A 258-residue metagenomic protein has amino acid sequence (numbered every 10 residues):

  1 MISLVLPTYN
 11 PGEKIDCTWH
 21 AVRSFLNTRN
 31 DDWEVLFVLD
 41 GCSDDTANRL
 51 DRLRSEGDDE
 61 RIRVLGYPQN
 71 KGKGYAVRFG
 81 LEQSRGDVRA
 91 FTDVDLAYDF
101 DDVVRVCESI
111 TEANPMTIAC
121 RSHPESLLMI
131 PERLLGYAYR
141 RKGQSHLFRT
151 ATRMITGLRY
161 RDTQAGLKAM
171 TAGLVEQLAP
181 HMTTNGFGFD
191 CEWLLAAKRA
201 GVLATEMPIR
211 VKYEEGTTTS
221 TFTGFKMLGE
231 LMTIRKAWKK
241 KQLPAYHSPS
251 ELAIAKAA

Functional and structural regions predicted by a protein language model:
M1, M129, I155-G157, H181-A258: Hydrophobic helical membrane-anchoring modules
P11-K14, C42, K73, D99: Donor nucleotide-sugar binding loop of glycosyltransferases
P11-L26: Short, well-formed alpha-helical segments that are part of the catalytic scaffolds of diverse glycosyltransferases
K14-D16, D44-L53: Acidic helix N-cap motif at the loop->helix transition within catalytic regions of sugar-transfer enzymes
D31-C42, R63-Y67: Short beta-strand/loop segment that forms part of the nucleotide-sugar
L39-N48, L96: A conserved acidic beta->alpha catalytic loop
R61, Y67-Q83, V88, F100-N185 (+1 more regions): Acceptor/aglycone-binding surface of glycosyltransferases and processive sugar-polymer synthases
